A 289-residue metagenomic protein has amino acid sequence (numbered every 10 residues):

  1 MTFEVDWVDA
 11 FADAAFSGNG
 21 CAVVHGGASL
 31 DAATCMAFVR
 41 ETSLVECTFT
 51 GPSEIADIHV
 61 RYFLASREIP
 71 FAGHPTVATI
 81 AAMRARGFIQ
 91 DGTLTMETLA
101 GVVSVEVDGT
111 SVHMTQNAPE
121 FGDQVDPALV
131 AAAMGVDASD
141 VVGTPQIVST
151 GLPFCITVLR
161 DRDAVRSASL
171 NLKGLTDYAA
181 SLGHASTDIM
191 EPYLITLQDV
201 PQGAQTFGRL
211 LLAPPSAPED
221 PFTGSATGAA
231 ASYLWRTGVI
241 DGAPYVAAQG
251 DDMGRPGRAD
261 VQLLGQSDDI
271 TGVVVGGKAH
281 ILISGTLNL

Functional and structural regions predicted by a protein language model:
M1-F71, V77-L289: Active-site proximal loop and beta-alpha junction motif in alpha/beta enzyme cores
